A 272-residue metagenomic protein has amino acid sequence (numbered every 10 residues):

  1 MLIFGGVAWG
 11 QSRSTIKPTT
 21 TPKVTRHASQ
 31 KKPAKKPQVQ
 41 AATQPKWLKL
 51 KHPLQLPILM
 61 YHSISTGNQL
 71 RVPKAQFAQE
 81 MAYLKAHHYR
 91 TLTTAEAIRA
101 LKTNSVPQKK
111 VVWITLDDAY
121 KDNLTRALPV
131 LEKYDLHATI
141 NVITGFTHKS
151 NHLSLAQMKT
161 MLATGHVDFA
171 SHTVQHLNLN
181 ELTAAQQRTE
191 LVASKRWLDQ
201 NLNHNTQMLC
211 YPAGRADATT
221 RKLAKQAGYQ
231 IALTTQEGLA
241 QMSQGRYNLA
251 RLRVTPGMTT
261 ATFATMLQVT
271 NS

Functional and structural regions predicted by a protein language model:
M1-K109, T125-L153, A227, G238 (+2 more regions): Terminal accessory/targeting
L54-G67, R71, K109-V112, Y120-R126 (+2 more regions): Metal-dependent polysaccharide deacetylase catalytic core of the NodB/CE4 family, i.e., the active-site-bearing domain
R90, D168, Q230-I231, N248: Conserved beta-strand segments of alpha/beta enzyme cores
T94, P212, T235: Replace "coordinates the UDP/GDP/TDP-sugar" with "coordinates nucleotide-activated sugar donors
G214-A218, Q230, E237-A240: Short Gly/Pro-enriched loop/turn and capping motifs at secondary-structure junctions
T220-A232: Short, electropositive alpha-helical surface patch
